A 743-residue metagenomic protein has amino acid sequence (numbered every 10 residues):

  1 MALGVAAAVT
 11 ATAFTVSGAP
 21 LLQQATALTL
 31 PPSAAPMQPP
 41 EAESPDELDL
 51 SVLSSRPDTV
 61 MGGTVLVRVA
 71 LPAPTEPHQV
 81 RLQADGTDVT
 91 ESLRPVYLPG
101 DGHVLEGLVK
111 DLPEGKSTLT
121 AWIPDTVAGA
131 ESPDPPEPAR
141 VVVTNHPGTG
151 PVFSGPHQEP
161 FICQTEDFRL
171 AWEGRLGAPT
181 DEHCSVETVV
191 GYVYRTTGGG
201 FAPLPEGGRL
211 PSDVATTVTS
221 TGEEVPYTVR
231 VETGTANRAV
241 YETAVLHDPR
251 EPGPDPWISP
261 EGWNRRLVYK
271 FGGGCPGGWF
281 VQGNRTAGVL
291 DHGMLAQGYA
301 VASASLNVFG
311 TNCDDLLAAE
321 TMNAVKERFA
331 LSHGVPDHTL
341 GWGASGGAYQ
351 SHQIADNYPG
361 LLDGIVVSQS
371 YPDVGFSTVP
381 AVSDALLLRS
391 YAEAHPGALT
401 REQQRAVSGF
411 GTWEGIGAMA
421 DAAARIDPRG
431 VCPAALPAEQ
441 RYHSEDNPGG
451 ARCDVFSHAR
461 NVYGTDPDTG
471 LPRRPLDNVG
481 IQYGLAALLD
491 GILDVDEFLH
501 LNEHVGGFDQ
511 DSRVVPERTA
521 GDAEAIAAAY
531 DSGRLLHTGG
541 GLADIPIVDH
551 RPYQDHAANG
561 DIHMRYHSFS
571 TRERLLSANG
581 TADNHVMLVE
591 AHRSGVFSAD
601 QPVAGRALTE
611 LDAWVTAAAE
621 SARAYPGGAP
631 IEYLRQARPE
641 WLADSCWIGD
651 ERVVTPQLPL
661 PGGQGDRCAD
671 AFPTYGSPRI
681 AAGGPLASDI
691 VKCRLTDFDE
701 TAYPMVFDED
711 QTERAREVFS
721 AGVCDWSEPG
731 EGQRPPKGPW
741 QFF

Functional and structural regions predicted by a protein language model:
M1-Q24, T29: Secretory targeting and sorting signals
L21-F743: C-terminal His-loop and adjacent cap/lid subdomain of alpha/beta-hydrolase
